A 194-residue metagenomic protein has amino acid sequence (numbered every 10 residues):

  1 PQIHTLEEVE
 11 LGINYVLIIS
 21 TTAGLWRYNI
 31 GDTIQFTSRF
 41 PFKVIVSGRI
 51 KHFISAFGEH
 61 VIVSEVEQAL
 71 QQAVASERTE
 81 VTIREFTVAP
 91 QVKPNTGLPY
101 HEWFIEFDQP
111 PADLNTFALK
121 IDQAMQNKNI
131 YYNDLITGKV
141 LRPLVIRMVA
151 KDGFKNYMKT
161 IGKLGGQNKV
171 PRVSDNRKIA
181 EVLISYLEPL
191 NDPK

Functional and structural regions predicted by a protein language model:
P1-K194: Active-site glycine/GP-rich loop and adjacent strand/helix microenvironment that borders small-molecule binding pockets
